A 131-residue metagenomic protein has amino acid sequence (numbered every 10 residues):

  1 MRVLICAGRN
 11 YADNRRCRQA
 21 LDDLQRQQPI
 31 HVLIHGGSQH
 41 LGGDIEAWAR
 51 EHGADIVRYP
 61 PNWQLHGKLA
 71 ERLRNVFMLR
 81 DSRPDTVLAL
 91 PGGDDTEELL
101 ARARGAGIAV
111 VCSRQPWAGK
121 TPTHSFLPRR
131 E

Functional and structural regions predicted by a protein language model:
M1-R2: Residues that mark the start of a beta-strand
A12-P128: Acidic/glycine-enriched connector segments
